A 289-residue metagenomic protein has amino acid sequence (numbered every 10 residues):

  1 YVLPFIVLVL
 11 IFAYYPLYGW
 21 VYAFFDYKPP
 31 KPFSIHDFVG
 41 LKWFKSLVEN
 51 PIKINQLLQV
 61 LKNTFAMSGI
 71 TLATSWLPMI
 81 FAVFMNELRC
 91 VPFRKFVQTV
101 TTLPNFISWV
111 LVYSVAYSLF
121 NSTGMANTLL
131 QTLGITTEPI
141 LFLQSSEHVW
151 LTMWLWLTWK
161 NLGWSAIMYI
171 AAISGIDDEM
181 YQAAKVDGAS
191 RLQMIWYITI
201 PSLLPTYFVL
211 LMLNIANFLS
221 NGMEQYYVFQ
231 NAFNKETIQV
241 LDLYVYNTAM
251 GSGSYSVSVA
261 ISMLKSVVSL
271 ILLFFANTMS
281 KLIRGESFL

Functional and structural regions predicted by a protein language model:
Y1-L289: A structural signal for multi-pass alpha-helical bundles of membrane permease subunits that mediate small-molecule
